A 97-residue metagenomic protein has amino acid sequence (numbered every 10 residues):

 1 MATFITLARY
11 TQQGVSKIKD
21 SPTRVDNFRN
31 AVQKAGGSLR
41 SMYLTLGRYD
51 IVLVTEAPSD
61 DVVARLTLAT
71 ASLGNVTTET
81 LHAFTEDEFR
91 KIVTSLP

Functional and structural regions predicted by a protein language model:
M1-P97: A compositional/biophysical signature of low hydrophobicity enriched in polar/charged and small residues
